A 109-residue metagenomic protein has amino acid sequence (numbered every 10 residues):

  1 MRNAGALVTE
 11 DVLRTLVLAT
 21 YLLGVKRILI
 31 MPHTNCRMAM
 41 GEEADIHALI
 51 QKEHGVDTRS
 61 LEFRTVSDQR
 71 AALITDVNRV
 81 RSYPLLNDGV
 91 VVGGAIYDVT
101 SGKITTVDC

Functional and structural regions predicted by a protein language model:
M1, I30, G102: Divalent metal-coordination and catalytic microenvironments
N3-A4, H33: Short strand-loop junctions, especially beta-strand C-caps/beta-turns that link beta-sheets to coils or alpha-helices
G5-D11, L18-L23, R37-C109: Divalent-metal-activated hydrolytic enzyme cores
G24-H33: Ordered, amphipathic secondary-structure segments that act as subunit-interaction surfaces in large macromolecular
